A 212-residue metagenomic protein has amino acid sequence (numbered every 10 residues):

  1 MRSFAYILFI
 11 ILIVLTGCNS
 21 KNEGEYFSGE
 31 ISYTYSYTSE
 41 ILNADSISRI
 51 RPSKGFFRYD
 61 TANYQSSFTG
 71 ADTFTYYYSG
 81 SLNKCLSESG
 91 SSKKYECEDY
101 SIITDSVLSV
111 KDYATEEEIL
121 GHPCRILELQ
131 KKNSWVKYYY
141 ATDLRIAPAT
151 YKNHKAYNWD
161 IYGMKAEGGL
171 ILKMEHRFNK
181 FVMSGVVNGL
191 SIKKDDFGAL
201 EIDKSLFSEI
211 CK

Functional and structural regions predicted by a protein language model:
M1-R2, N19: N-terminal hydrophobic targeting signals that begin at the initiator methionine
R2-F9: Sec-dependent signal peptide recognition, specifically the positively charged N-region followed immediately by
V14-G17: C-terminal motif of bacterial Sec signal peptides marking the signal peptidase cleavage site
S20-K212: Extended soluble regions of mature proteins
